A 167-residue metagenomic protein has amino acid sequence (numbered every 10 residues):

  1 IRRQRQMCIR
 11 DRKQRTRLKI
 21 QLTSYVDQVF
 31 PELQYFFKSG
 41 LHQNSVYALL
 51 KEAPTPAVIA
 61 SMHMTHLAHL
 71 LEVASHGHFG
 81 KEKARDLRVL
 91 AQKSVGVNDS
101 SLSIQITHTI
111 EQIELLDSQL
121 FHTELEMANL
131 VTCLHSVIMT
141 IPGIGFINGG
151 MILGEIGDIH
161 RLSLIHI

Functional and structural regions predicted by a protein language model:
R3-Q6, R10-I165: A detector of single, family-specific signature residues that are central to catalytic or substrate-handling motifs
